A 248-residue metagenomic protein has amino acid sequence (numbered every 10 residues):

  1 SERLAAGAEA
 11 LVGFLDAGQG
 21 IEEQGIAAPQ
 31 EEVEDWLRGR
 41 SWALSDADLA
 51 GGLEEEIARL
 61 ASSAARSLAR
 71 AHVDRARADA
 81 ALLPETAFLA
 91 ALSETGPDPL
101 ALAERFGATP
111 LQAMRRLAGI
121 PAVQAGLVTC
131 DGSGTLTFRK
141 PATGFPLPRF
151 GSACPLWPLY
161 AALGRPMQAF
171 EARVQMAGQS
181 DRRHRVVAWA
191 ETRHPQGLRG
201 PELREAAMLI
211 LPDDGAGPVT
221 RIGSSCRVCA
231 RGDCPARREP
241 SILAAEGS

Functional and structural regions predicted by a protein language model:
S1-S248: Conserved binding/catalytic microenvironments
